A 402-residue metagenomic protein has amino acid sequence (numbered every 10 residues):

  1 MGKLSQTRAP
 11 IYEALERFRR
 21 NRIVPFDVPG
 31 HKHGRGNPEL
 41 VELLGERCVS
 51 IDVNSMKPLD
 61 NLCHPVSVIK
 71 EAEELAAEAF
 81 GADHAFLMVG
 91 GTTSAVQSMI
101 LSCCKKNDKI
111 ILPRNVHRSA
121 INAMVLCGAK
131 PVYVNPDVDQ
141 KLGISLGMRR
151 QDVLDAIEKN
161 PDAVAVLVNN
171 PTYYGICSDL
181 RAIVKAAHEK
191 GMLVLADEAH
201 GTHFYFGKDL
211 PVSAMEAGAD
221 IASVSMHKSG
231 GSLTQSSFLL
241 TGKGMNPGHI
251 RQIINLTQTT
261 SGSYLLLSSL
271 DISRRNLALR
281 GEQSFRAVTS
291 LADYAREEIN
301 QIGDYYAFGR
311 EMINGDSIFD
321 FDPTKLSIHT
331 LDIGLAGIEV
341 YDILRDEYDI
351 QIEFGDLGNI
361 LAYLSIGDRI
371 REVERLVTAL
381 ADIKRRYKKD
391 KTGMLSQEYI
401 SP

Functional and structural regions predicted by a protein language model:
M1-S67: N-terminal "arm"/small-domain region of PLP-dependent enzymes with the aminotransferase-like
V49-G91: Conserved N-terminal alpha-helix of the aminotransferase class I/II PLP-enzyme fold
H84-K109, A123: Conserved beta-loop-alpha segment that forms the PLP phosphate-binding cup at the N-terminus of a helix
D108-V168: PLP-dependent aminotransferase-like
L142-H203: Active-site phosphate-binding strand-loop segment of PLP-dependent enzymes
S213-Q252, Q258-S269: Active-site PLP attachment segment
S273-R296, E372: Structural signature of PLP-dependent enzymes
Y294-P402: Conserved C-terminal alpha-helix-loop-beta "cap" of PLP-dependent enzymes that closes/shapes the active-site mouth
